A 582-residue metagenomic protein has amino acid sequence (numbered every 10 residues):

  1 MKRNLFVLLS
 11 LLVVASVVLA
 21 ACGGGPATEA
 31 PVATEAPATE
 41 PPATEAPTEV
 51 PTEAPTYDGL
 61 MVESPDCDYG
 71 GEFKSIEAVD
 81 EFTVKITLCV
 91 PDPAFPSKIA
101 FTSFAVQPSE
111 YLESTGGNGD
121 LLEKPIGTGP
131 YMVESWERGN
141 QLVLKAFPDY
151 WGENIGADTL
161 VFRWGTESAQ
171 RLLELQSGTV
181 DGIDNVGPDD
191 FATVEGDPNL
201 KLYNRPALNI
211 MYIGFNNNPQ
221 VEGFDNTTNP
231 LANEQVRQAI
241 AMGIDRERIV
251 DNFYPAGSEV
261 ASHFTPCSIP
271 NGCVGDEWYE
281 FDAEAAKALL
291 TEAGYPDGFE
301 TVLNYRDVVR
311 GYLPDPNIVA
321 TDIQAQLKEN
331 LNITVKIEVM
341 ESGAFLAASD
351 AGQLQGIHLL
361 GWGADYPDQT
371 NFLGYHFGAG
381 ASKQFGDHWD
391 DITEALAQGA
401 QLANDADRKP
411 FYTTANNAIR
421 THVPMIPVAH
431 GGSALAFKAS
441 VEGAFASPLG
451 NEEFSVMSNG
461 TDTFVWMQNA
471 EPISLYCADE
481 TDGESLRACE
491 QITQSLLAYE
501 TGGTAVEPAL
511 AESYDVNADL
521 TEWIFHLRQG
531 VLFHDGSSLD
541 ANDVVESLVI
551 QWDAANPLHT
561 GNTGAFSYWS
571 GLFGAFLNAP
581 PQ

Functional and structural regions predicted by a protein language model:
S16, A20-A21: C-terminal motif of bacterial Sec signal peptides marking the signal peptidase cleavage site
A46, V50-G59, V79, K85-T87 (+3 more regions): Aromatic- and charge-enriched surface segment that lines or borders ligand/interaction sites
P51-E110, N556-Q582: Surface-exposed binding/hinge segments that line and control ligand-binding clefts or catalytic entry sites
V90, K145-P148, I210-V236, N252 (+3 more regions): A bilobed periplasmic-binding-protein/Venus flytrap-type ligand-binding module shared by bacterial periplasmic
P93, E137, M211, A241-G272 (+4 more regions): Detector for C-terminal structural segments
G119-L122, F147-T193, I550: Ligand-site clamp/hinge motif
K124-T128, M467-A518: N-terminal lobe/hinge region of extracytoplasmic solute-binding protein
T227, E259-E292, V308-I318, V441: Structural transition elements
